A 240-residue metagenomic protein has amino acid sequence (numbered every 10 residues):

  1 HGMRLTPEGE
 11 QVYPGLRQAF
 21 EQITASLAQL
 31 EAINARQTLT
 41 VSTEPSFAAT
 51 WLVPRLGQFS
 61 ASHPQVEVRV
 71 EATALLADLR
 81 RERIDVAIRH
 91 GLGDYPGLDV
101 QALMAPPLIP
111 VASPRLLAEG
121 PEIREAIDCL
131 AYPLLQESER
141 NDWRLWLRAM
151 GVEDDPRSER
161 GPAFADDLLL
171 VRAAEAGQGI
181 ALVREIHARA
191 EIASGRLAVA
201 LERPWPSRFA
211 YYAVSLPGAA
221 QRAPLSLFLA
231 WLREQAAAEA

Functional and structural regions predicted by a protein language model:
H1-Q22: Basic, amphipathic "hinge/linker" alpha-helix immediately C-terminal to the N-terminal HTH DNA-binding motif
T6, D85, G177: Conserved G/P- and acidic residue-centered "switch" motifs that form tight phosphate/ATP-binding loops in soluble
T24-E31: A short, exposed helix-loop element centered on a Lys and neighboring polar residues
A32-L39, L130: Immediate post-signal peptide segment of exported/extracytoplasmic ligand-binding proteins
R36-P96: Central regulatory/effector-binding core of bacterial HTH transcription factors
T40-S42, A87, V111, L135 (+2 more regions): Short, well-ordered beta-strand segments
W51, R184, A220-E234, E239-A240: Short amphipathic alpha-helical coupling segments at ligand-binding clamshell hinges and other catalytic/signaling
R81, G93-R208, Q235-A240: C-terminal regulatory
